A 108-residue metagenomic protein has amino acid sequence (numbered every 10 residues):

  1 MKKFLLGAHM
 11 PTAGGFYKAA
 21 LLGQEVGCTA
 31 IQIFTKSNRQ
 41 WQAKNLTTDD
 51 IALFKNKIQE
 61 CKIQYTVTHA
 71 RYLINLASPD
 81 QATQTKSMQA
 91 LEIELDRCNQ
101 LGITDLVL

Functional and structural regions predicted by a protein language model:
M1-A70, I74, S78-L95: N-terminal pre-domain/capping segments
L91-L108: Hydrophobic alpha-helical segments and helix pairs
